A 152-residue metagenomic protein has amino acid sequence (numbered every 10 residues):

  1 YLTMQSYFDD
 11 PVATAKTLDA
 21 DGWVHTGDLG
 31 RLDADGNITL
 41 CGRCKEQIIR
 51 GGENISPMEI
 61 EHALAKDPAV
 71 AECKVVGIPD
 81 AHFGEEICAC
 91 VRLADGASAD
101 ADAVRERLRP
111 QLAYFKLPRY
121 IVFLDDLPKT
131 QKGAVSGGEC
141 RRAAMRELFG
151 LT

Functional and structural regions predicted by a protein language model:
Y1, Q5-D9, K16, D21 (+4 more regions): AMP-binding/adenylate-forming catalytic core of the ANL superfamily
R142-T152: Acidic/polar alpha-helix N-cap and adjacent early helical turns within long charge-rich amphipathic helices/linkers
